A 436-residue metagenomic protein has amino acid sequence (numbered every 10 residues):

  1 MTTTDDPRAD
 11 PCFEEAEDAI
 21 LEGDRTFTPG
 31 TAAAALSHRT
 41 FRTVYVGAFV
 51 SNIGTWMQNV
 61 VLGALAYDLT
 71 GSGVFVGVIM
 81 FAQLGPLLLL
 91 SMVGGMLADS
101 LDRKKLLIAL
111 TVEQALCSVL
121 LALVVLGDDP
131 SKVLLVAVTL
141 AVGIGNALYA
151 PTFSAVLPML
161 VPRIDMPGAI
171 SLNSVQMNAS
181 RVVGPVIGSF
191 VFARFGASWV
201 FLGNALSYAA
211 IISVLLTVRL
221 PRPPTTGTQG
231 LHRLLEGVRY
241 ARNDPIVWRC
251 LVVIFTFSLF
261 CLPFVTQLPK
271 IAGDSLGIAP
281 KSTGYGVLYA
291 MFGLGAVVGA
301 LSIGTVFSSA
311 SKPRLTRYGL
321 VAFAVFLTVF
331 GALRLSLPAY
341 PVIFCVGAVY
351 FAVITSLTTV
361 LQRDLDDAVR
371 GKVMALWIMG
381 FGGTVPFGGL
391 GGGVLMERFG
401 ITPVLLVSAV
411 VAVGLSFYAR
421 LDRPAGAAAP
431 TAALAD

Functional and structural regions predicted by a protein language model:
T2-D436: Alpha-helical transmembrane-bundle signature of multi-pass membrane transport and export proteins
